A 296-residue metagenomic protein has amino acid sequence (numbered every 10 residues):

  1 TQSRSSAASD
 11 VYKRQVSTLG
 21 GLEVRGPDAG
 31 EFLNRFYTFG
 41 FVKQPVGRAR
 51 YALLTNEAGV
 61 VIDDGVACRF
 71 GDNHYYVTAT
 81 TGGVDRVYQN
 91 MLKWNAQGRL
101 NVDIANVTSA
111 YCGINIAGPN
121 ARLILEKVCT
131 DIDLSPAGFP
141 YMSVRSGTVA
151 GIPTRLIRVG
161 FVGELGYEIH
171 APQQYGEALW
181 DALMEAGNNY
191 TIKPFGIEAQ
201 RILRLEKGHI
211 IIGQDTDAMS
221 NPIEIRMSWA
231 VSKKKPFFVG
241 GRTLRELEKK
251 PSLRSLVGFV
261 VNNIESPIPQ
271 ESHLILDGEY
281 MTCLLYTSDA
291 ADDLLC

Functional and structural regions predicted by a protein language model:
T1-A8, Y12, Y286-C296: Single conserved hydrophobic/aromatic residue that forms the stacking wall/gate of nucleotide- or nucleobase-binding
S6-T55, V60: Acidic, proline/glycine-enriched N-terminal capping motif
S9, G26, G59-D64, P153-I157 (+3 more regions): Short beta-strand/strand-turn micro-motif
D10, V16, D63-H74, A105-V107 (+1 more regions): Residues forming anionic-ligand binding surfaces in small-molecule and nucleic-acid pockets of primarily soluble enzymes
V16-N34, C112-A117, A121, R254-V260: Short glycine-/aliphatic-rich beta-strand segments at the starts of folded cytosolic domains
A29-L33, D85-V87, R122-L123, Y175-D181 (+1 more regions): Short, conserved charged micro-motifs
G40-N73, T78-K93: Well-ordered mid-protein domain cores that form the structural environment of catalytic cofactors
W94-E248, S252-R254: Glycine-rich, acidic
